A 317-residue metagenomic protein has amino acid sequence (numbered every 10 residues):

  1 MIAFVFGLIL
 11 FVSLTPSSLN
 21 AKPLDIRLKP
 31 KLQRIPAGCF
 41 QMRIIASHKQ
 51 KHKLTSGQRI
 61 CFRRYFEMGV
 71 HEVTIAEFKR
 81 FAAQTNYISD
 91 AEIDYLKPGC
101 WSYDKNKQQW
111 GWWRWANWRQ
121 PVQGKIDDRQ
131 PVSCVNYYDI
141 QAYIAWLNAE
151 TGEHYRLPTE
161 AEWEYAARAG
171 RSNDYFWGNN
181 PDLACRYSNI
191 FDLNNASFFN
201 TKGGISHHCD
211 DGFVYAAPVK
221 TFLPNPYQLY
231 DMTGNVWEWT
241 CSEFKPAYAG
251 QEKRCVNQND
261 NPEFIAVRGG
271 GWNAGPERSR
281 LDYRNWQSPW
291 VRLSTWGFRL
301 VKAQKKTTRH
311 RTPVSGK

Functional and structural regions predicted by a protein language model:
V5-S13: Bacterial N-terminal signal peptides
L19-A21: Boundary at the C-terminal end of the N-terminal hydrophobic targeting segment
P23-R34: GGW-centered surface loops in extracellular recognition modules
R34, Q41, I45-Q50, I88 (+4 more regions): Functional-site microenvironments in short loops/helix caps that host divalent-cation chemistry
T74: Acidic, metal-coordinating catalytic segment for phosphate/diphosphate chemistry, firing primarily on the Nudix
S294-T307: Short, structured beta-strand segments at or near domain termini in extracellular proteins/domains
